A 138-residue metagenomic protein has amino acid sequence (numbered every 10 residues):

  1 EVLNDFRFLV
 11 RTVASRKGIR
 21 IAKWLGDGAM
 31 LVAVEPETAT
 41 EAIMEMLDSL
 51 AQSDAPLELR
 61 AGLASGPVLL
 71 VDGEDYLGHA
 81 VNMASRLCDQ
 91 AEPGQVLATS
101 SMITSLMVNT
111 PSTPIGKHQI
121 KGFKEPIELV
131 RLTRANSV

Functional and structural regions predicted by a protein language model:
E1-E41, S49: Catalytic NTP-binding/metal-coordinating core of nucleotidyl cyclase/transferase enzymes
M30-S137: Catalytic beta-strand-to-alpha-helix segment of the class III nucleotidyl cyclase homology domain
